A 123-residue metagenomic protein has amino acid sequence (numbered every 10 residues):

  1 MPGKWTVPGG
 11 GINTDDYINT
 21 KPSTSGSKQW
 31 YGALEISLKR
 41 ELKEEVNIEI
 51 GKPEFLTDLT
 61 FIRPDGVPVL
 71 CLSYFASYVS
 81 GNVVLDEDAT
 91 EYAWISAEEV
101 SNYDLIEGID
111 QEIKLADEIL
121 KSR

Functional and structural regions predicted by a protein language model:
M1-G3, L70-L72, D88: Residues that flank catalytic or metal-binding motifs in active/ligand-binding sites
M1-R40: Conserved Nudix-box catalytic region and its N-terminal flanking loop in Nudix hydrolases and closely related
R40-E44, I48: Recognition helices and adjacent regulatory flanks at domain boundaries
N47-T57: A short coil-to-beta-strand element that immediately follows conserved catalytic motifs
L59-N82: Active-site-adjacent beta-strand/loop module that shapes the phosphate/pyrophosphate-binding cleft
S73-F75, V84-A116: NUDIX/MutT-family hydrolases
D117-R123: Generic C-terminal helix-cap and adjacent flexible tail
